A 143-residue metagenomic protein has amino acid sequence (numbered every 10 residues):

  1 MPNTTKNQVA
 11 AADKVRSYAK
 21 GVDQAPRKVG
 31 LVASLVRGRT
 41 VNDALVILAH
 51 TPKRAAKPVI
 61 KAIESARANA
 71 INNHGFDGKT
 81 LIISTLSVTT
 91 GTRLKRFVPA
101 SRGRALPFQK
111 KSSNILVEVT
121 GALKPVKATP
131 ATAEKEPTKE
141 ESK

Functional and structural regions predicted by a protein language model:
P2-Q24, K28-L35, R39-P137: Structured, basic alpha/beta domains of bacterial-type, RNA-associated proteins
P137-K143: Short acidic DE-rich linear segments
